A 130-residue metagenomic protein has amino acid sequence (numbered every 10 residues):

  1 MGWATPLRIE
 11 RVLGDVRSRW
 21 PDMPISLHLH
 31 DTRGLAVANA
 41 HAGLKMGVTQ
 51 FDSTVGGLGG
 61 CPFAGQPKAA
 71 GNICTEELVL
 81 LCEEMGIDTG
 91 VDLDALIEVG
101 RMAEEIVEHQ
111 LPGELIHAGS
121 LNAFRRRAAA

Functional and structural regions predicted by a protein language model:
M1-A130: Catalytic cores and adjacent flexible loops of soluble metabolic enzymes that perform enolate/carbanion chemistry on
